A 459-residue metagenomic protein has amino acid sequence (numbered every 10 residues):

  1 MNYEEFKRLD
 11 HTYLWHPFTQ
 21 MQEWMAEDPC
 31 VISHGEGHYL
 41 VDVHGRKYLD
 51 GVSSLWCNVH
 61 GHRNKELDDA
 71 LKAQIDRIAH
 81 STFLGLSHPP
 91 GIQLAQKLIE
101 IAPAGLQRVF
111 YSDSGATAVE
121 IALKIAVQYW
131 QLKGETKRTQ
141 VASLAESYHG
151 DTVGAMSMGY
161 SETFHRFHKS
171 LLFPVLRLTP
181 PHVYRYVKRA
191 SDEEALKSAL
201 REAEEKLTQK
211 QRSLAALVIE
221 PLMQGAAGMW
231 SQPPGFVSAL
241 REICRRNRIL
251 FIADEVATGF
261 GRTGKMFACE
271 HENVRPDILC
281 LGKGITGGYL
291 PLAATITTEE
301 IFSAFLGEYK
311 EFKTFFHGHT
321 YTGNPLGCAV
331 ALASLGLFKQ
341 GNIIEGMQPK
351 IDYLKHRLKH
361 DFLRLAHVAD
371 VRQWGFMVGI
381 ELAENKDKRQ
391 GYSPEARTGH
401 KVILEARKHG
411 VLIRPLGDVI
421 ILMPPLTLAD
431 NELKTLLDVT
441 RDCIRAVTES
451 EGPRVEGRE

Functional and structural regions predicted by a protein language model:
M1-G452: Conserved N-terminal phosphate-binding loop of PLP-dependent enzymes in the Aspartate aminotransferase
E451-E459: Intrinsically disordered, glycine-rich low-complexity segments
